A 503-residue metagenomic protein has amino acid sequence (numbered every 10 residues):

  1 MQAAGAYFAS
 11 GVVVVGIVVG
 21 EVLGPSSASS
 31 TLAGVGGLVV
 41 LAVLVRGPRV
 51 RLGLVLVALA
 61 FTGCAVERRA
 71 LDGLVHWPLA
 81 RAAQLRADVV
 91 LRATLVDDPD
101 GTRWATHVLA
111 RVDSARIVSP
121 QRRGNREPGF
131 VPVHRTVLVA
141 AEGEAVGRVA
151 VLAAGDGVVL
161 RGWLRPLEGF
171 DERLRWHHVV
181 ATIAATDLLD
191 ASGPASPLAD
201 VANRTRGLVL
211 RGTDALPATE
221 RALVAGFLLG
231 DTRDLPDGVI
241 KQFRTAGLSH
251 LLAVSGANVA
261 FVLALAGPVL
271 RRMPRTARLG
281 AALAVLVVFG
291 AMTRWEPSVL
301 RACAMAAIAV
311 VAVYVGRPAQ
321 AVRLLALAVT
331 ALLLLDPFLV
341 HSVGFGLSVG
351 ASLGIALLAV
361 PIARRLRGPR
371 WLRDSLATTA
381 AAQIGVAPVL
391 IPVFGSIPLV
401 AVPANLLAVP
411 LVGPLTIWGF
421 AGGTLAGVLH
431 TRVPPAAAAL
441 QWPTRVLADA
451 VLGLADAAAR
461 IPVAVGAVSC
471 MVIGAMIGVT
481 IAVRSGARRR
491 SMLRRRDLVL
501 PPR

Functional and structural regions predicted by a protein language model:
M1-L79, T182-A184, R301: N-terminal leader/targeting segments
Q2, G53-H250: Membrane-interface helix/helix-cap signal primarily in integral membrane proteins
A4-G5, V13, A426, P435-R503: C-terminal regulatory/interaction regions
F8, G16, P236-A401, C470-R503: Hydrophobic alpha-helical transmembrane segments in multi-pass membrane proteins
A28-G37, L347-S348, N405-P410, C470-V472: Alpha-helical transmembrane segments of polytopic membrane proteins
L198-G212, L216, I362, G368 (+4 more regions): Short helical patches
R211, G226-L229, K241, P268 (+5 more regions): Short amphipathic alpha-helical coupling elements at transmembrane boundaries
G354-V463: Alpha-helical transmembrane segments of multi-pass integral membrane proteins
